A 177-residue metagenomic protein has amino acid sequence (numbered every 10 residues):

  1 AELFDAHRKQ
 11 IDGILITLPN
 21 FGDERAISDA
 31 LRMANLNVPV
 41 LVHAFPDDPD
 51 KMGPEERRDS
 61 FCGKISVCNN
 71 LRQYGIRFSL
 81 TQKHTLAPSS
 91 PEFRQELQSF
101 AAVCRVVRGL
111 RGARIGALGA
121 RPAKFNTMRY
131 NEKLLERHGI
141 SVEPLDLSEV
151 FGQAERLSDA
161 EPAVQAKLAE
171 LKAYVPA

Functional and structural regions predicted by a protein language model:
A1-A177: An N-terminal assembly and electron-transfer interface module characteristic of large anaerobic redox and radical
